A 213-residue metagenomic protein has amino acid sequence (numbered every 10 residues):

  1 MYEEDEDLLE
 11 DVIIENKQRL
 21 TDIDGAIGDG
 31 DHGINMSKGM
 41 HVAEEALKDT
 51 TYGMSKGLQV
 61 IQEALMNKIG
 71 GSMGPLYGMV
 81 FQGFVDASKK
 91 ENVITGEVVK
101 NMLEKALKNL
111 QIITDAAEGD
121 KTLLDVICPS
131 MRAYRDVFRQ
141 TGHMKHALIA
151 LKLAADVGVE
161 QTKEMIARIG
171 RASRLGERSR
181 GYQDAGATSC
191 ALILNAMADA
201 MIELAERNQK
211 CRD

Functional and structural regions predicted by a protein language model:
M1-D213: N-terminal loops that bind phosphate or other acidic moieties and the adjacent beta-alpha structural core
